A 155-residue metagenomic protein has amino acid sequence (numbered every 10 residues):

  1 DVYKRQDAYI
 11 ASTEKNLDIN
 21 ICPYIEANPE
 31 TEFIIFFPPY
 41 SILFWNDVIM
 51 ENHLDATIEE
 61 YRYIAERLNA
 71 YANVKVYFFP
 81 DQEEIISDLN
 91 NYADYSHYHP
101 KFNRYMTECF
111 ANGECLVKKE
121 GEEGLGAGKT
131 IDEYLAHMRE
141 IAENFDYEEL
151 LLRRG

Functional and structural regions predicted by a protein language model:
V2-Y3: Short, small-residue-biased leader/transition segments that mark boundaries at the very start of proteins
Q6-A11, M50-N52, Y92-A93: Second-shell loop/turn segments in exported
Y9-P23: A Trp-anchored, charged/polar loop motif used as the substrate-binding/catalytic surface of acyl/ester-handling
N16-N20, E59, Y63, K101-M106: Extracytoplasmic/secreted proteins, especially bacterial periplasmic and envelope-associated proteins
I25-E51, F78-Q82: Active-site segments of SGNH/GDSL-like serine hydrolases that catalyze O-acetyl group transfer/hydrolysis on lipids
F44-Y77: Substrate-gating cap/lid alpha-helix
A72-D88: Acidic carboxylate-rich catalytic motifs and surrounding loops in phosphoryl-/glycosyl-chemistry enzymes
N91-I141: Histidine-centered active-site loop/cap adjacent to the catalytic His in serine esterases/O-acetyl transfer systems
